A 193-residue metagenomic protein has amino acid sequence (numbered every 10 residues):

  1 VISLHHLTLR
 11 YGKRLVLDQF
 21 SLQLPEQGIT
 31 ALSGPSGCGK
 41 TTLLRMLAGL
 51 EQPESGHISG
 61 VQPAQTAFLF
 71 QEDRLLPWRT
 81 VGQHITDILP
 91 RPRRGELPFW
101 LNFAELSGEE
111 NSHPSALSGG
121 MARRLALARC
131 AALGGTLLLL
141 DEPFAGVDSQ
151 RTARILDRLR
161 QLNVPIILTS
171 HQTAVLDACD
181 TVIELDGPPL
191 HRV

Functional and structural regions predicted by a protein language model:
S33-P35: The feature captures the beta-strand-to-loop junction immediately N-terminal to the Walker
A48: Helix-to-loop junction immediately C-terminal to a conserved catalytic motif
R79-P92, E96: Q-loop/switch helix immediately C-terminal to the Walker
R94-E109: Conserved ABC ATPase "signature" region
H113-M121: Conserved ABC ATPase signature
L127: Hydrophobic anchor residue at the start of the ABC signature
L138-E142: Catalytic Walker B motif of ABC-type/P-loop ATPase nucleotide-binding domains
